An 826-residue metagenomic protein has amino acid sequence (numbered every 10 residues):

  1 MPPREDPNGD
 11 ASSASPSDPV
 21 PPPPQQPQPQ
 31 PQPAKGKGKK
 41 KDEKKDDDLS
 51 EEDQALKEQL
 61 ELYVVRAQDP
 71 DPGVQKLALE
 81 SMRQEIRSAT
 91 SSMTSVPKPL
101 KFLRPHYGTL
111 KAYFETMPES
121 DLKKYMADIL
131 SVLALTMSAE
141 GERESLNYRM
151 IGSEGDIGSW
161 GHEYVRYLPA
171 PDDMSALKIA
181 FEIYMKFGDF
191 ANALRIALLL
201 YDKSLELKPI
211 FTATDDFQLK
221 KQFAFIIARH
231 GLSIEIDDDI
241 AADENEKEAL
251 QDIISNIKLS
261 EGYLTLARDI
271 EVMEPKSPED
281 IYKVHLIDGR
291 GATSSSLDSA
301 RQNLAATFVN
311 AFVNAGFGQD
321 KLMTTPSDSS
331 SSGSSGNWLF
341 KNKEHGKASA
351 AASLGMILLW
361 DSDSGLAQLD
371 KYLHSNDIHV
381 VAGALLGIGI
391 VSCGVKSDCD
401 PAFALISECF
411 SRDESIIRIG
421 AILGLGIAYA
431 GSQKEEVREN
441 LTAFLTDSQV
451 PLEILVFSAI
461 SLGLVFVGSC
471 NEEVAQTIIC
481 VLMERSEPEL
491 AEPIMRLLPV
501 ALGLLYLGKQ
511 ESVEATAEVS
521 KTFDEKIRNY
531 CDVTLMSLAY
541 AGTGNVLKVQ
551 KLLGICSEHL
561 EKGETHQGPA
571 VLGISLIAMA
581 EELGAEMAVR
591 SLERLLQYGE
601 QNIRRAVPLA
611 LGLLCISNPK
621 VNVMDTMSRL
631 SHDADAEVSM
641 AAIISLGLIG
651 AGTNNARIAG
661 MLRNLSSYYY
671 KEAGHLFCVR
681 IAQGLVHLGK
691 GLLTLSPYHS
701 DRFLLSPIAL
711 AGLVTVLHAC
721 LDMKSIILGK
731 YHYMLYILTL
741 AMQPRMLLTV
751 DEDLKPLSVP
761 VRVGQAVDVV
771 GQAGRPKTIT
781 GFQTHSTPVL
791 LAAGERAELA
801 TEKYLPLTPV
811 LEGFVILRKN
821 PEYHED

Functional and structural regions predicted by a protein language model:
P2, D6-D10, A14-D18: Long, N-terminal intrinsically disordered regulatory "head" regions of very large eukaryotic scaffold/tether proteins
P3-R4, N8, P24, P33-K41 (+7 more regions): Long internal repeat-built scaffold domains in very large eukaryotic proteins
S17-Q25: N-terminal intrinsically disordered, low-complexity tails
F102-H106, L110-Y113: Residue-level recognition of alpha-helix termini/interfacial anchor residues
G426-I427: Helix-loop-helix module between adjacent transmembrane segments
